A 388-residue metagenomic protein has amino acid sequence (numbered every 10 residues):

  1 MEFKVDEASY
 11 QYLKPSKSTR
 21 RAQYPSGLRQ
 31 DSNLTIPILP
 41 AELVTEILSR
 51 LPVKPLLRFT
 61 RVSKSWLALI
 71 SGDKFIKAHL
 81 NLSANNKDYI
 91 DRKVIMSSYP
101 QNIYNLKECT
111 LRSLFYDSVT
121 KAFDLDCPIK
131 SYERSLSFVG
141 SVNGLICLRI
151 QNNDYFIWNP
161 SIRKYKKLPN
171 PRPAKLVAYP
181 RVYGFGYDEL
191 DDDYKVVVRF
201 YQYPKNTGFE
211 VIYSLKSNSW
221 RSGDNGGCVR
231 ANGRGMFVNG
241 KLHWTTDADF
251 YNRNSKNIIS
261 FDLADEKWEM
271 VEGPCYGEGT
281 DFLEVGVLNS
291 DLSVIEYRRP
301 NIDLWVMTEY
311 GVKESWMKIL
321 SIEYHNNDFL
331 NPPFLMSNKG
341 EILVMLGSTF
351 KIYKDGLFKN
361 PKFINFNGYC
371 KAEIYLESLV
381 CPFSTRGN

Functional and structural regions predicted by a protein language model:
M1-N388: N-terminal entry/capping and adjacent linker segments that precede and initiate structured domains
